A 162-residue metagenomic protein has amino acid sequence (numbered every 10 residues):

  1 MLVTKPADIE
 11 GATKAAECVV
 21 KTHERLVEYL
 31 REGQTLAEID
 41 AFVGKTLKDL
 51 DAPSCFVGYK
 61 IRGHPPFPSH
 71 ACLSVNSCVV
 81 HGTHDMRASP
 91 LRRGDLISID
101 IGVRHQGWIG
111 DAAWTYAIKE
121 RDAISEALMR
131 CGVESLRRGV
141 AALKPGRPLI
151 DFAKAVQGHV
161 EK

Functional and structural regions predicted by a protein language model:
M1-K162: Active-site neighborhoods and metal-handling regions in enzymes and metal-associated proteins
